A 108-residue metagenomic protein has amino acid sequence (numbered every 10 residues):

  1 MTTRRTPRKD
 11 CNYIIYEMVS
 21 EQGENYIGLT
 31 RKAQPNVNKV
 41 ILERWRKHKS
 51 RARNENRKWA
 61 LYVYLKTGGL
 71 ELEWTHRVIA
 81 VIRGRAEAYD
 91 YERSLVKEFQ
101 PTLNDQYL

Functional and structural regions predicted by a protein language model:
M1-K39, A86-D90: GIY-YIG nuclease catalytic motif and its immediate N-terminal context
K9, R53-E55, L103-N104: Intrinsic-disorder/low-complexity regions
R31-R85: Conserved short loop/helix modules at catalytic or binding sites in compact beta-alpha or helix-hairpin-helix contexts
R44, D90-L95: Alpha-helical scaffold elements adjacent to nucleotide-binding pockets in ATP/GTP-utilizing enzyme cores
R83-R85, T102-Y107: Short, polar/flexible loop-turn hinges at active-site or ligand-entry regions and domain interfaces
S94-N104: Short arginine-rich
